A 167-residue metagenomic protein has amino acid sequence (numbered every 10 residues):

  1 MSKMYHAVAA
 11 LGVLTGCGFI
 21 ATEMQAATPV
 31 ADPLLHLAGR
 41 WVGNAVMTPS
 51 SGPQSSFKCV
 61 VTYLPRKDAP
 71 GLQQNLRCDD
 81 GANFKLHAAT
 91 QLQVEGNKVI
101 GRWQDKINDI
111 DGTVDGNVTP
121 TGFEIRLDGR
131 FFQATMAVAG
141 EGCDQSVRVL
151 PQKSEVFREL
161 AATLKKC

Functional and structural regions predicted by a protein language model:
M1-L11: Bacterial N-terminal signal peptides that target proteins for export
A7, M24-A26: Intrinsically disordered and other compositionally biased segments
V13-L14, M24: Cleavable N-terminal signal peptides
A27-A139, R148-C167: Central antiparallel beta-sheet cores of small beta-barrel/beta-sandwich binding domains
